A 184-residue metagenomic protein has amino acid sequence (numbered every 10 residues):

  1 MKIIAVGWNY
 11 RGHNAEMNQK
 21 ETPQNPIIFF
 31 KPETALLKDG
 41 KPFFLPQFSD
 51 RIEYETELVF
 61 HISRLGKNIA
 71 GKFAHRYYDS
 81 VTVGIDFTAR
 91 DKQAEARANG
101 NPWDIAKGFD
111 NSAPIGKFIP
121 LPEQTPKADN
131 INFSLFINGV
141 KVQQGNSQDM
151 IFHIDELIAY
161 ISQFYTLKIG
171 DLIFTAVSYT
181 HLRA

Functional and structural regions predicted by a protein language model:
K2-D149, H153-D155: Glycine-enriched loop-and-adjacent helix/strand subsegments that border the catalytic/binding cleft of enzyme cores
N9, S178-Y179: Short, surface-exposed secondary-structure boundary micro-motifs
D155-I161: A short, acidic, amphipathic alpha-helical segment used as a generic capping/interface helix at domain edges
T180-A184: Conserved small/polar residues in nucleotide/adenosyl-binding loops
